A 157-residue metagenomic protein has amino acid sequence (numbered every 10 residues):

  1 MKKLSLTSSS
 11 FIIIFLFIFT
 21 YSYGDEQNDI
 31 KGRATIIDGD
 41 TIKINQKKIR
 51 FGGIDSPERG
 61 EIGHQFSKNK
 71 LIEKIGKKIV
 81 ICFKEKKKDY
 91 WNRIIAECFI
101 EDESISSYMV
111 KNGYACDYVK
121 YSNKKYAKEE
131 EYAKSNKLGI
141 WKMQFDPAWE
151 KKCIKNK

Functional and structural regions predicted by a protein language model:
K2-K157: Small beta-barrel nucleic-acid-binding modules, primarily SNase/OB-fold domains and secondarily Tudor-like barrels
